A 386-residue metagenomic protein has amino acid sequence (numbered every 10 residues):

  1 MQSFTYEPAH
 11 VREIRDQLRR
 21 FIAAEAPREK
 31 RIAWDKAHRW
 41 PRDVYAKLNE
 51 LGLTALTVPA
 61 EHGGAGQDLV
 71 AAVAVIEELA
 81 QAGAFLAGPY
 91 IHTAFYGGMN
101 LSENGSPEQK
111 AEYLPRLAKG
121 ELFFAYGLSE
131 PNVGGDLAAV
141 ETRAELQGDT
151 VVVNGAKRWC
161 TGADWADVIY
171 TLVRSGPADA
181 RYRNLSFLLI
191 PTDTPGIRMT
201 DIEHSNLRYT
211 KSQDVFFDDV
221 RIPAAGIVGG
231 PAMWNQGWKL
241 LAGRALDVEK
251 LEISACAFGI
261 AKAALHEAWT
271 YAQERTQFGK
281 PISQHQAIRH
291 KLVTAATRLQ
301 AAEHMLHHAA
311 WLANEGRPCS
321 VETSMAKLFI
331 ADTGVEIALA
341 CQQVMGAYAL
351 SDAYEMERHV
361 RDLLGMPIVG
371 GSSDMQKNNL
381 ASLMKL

Functional and structural regions predicted by a protein language model:
M1-H92, E112, R116-K119, L386: Amphipathic, small/basic residue-rich leader segments at the start of a protein or domain
Q2-S3, R15, A74-V75, Y96 (+2 more regions): Glycine-rich phosphate/cofactor-binding loops in nucleotide/flavin-utilizing enzymes
S3-E7, I14, R198-Q300, M366: Glycine-rich beta->alpha junctions and the first turn(s) of the following alpha-helix
E29-K36, W269, Q273-K280, A296-F329 (+1 more regions): C-terminal helix-coil-helix/basic helical segment that borders enzyme active sites and/or dimer interfaces and provides
G88-E108, G134-L137, T150: N-terminal glycine-rich flavin-associated loop
G120-L128: A short, Trp-centered hydrophobic/proline-enriched beta-strand micro-motif
T142-E145: A structural signal for short hydrophobic beta-strand segments in well-ordered beta-sheet cores
N154-T200: A short core secondary-structure module
